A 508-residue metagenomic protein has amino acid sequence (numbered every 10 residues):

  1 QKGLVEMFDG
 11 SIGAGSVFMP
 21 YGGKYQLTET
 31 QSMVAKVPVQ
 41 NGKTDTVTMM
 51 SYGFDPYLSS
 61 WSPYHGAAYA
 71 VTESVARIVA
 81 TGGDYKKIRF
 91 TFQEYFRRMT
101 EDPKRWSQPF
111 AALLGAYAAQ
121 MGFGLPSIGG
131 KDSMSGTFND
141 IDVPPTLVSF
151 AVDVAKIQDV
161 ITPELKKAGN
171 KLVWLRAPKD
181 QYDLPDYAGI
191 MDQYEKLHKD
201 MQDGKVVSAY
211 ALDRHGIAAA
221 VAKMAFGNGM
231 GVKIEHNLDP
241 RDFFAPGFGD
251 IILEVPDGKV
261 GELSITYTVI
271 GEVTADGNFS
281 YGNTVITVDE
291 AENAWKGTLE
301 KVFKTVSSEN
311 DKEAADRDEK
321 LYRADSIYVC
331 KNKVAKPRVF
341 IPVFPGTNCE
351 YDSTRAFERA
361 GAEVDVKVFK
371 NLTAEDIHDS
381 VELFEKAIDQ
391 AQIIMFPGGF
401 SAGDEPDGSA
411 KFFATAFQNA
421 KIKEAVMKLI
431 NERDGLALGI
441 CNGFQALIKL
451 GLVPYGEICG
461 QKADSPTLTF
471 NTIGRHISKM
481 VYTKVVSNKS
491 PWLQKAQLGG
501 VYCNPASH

Functional and structural regions predicted by a protein language model:
Q1-T44, S51-S59, K104-A111, P126-G247 (+3 more regions): Intein/HINT protein-splicing elements and their conserved insertion hotspots or analogous self-processing inserts
T30-K43, A70-G83, A116, Q120 (+2 more regions): Structured alpha-helical segments in the cores of large, soluble enzyme domains
V34-K36, M49-S51, F90, I128-G130 (+10 more regions): General beta-strand structural signal in soluble alpha/beta enzymes
S60-I128, D132, G136: A glycine-rich phosphate/pyrophosphate-binding beta-strand-loop-alpha-helix module
D84, G231-K233, P454-A463: Phosphate-handling active-site elements
N237-E254, D376-E385: Glycine-rich, anion-gripping cofactor-binding loops and their flanking helix/strand elements in enzyme active sites
L253, I473-H476, V481-S507: Catalytic core of tubulin tyrosine ligase-like
G282-I440, F444-Y455, A463, T469-S478 (+1 more regions): N-terminal beta1-alpha1 cap of cysteine-dependent amidohydrolase-like domains
